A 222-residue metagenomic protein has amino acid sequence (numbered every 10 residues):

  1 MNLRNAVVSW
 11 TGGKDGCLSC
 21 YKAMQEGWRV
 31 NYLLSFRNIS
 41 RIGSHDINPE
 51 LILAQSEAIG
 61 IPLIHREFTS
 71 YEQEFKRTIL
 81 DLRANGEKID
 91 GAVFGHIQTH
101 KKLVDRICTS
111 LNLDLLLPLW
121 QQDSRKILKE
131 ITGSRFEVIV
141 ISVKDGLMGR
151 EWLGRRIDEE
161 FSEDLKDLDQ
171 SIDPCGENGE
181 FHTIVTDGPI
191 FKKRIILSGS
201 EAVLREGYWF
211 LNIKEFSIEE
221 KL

Functional and structural regions predicted by a protein language model:
M1-L222: Nucleotide-activated chemistry modules centered on ATP-dependent adenylation/adenylyltransferase
